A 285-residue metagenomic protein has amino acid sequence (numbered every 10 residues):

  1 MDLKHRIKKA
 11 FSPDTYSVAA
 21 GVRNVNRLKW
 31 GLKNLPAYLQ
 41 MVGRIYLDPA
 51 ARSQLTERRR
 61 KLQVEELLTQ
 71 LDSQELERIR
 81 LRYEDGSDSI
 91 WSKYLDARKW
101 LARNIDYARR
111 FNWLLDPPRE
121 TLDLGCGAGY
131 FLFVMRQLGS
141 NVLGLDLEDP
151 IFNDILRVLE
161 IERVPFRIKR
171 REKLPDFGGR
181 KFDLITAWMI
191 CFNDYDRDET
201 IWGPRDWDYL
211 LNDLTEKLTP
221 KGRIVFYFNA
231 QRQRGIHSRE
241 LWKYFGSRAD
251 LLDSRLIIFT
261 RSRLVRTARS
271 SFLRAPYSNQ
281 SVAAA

Functional and structural regions predicted by a protein language model:
A97-P118: Conserved alpha-helix/loop element of class I SAM-dependent methyltransferases that forms part of the SAM/SAH-binding
P118-G127: Conserved class I S-adenosyl-L-methionine
A128-L138: Conserved SAM-binding loop of SAM-dependent methyltransferases across substrates and taxa, primarily the Class I
R136-R163, K169-R170: Class I SAM-dependent methyltransferase SAM/SAH-binding core
L174-I185: A short acidic, Gly/Pro-enriched loop at the edge of an enzyme's catalytic core that lines a small-molecule cofactor
D183-P204: A short SAM/SAH-binding and catalytic strip from SAM-dependent methyltransferases
I201-P220: A short glycine-rich, Lys/Arg-flanked "PGG" loop and its adjoining helix->strand segment in the class I
K221-F228: Conserved beta-strand signature within the Rossmann-like core of class I S-adenosyl-L-methionine
